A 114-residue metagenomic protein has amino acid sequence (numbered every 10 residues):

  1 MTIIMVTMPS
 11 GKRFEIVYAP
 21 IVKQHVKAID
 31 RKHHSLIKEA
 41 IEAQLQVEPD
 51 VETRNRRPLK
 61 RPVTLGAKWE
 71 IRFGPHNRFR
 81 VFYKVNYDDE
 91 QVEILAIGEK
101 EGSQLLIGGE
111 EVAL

Functional and structural regions predicted by a protein language model:
M1-R13, Q24, S35, F73-L114: Enriched for short, Lys/Arg-rich terminal
F14-I16, R56: Generic structural motif
V17-E52: N-terminal first-folded block
I21, T64, E99: Residues that form or immediately flank small-molecule/cofactor binding pockets and catalytic motifs
I41, N55, E101-G102: Terminal low-complexity, poorly structured segments
Q46-F73: A short, surface-exposed loop/turn module that caps and links secondary-structure elements
